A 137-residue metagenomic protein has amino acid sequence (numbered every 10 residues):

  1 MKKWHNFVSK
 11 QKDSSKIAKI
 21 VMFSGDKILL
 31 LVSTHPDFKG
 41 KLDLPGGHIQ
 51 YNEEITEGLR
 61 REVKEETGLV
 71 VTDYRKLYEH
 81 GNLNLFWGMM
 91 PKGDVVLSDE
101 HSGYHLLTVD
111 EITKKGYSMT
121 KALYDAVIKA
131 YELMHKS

Functional and structural regions predicted by a protein language model:
M1-K19: Acidic, metal-coordinating catalytic segment for phosphate/diphosphate chemistry, firing primarily on the Nudix
S15-I17, F23, L44, G81-L83: Short connector loops at helix/strand junctions that flank enzyme active sites, especially segments positioning acidic
I17, D37, E100-H101: A short beta-loop-beta micro-motif enriched in histidine and acidic residues
F23-R61, E65: Conserved Nudix-box catalytic region and its N-terminal flanking loop in Nudix hydrolases and closely related
S24, L77-I112, T120-H135: Active-site-adjacent beta-strand/loop module that shapes the phosphate/pyrophosphate-binding cleft
L30, T72-R75: A short linear hydrophobic-aromatic micro-motif
Y51-N52, K115, M119: Residue-level signature of the cytosolic catalytic core of signaling kinases
E66-T72: Short secondary-structure junctions
